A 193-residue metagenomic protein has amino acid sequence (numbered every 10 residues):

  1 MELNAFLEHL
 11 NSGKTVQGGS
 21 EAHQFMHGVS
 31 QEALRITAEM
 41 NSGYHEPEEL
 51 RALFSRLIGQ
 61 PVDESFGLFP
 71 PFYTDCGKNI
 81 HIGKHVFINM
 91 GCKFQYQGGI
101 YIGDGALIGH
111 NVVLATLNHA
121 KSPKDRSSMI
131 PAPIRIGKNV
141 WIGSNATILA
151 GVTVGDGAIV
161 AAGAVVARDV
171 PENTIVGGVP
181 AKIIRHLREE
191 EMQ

Functional and structural regions predicted by a protein language model:
M1-S65, A181-I184, E191-Q193: Terminal amphipathic alpha-helical/low-complexity segments used for targeting or macromolecular assembly
F72-I82, F87-T153, V179-Q193: Flexible, glycine/small-residue-enriched loop-and-beta-strand segment within the central core of proteins
T116, R168-N173: Short arginine-rich
S144-D169: Beta-rich strand-turn-strand
I159, I175-G177: Short-chain dehydrogenase/reductase
